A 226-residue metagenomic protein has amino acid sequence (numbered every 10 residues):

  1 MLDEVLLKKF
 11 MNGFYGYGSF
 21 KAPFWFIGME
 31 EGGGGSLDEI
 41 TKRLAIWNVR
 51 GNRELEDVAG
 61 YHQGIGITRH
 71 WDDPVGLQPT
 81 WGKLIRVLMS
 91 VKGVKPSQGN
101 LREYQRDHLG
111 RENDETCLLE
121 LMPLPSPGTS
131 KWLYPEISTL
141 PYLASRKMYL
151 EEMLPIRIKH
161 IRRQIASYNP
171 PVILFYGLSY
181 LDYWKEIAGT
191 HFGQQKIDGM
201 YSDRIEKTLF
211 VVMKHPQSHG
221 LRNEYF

Functional and structural regions predicted by a protein language model:
M1-L6, S138-R162, S179-F226: C-terminal capping/extension of enzyme domains
M1-M89, N100-D114, L154-Q164: Active-site and ligand/interface coordination hotspots across diverse enzymes and nucleic-acid-associated assemblies
A22, G110-T116, D203-V211: Beta-strand-turn-beta hairpins that frame and shape the catalytic cleft of phosphate-ester-processing enzymes
F24-G28, P96-S97, T116-E120, V172-G177 (+1 more regions): A structural signal for short, well-ordered beta-strand segments and their strand-loop junctions that often border
E30-G34, M122-S126, L178-D182, H215-H219: Short, solvent-exposed loop/turn segments at secondary-structure junctions
I65-G76, V91-K92, G128-P155: Surface-exposed cleft-lining segments at the edges of enzyme active sites
L88-L143, M200: Active-site cradle of extracellular carbohydrate-active enzymes
I161-F175: Proline-aspartate-enriched helix->loop->beta-strand connector
